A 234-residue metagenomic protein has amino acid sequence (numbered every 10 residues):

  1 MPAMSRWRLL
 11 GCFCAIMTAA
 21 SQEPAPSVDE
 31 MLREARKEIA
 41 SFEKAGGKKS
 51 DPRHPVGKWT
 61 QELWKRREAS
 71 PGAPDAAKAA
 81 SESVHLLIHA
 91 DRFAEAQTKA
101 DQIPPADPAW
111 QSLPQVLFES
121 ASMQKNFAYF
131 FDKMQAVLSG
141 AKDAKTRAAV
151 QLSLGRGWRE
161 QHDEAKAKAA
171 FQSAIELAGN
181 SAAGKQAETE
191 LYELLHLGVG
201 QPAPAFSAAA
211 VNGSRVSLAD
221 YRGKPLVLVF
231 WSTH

Functional and structural regions predicted by a protein language model:
R8-T18: Bacterial N-terminal signal peptides
Q22-Q61: N-terminal leader/linker segments that initiate helical-solenoid repeat arrays
R66-A77, L86-F93, K99-V116, S120-F127 (+3 more regions): Short solvent-exposed coil/turn linkers within tandem alpha-helical repeat scaffolds
V150, E160, K166-V211, A219-R222: N-proximal helix/coil linker or "cap" segments that precede and/or mark the start of modular domains
V216-H234: Short active-site neighborhood of thiol/selenol oxidoreductases, capturing the structured segment around
